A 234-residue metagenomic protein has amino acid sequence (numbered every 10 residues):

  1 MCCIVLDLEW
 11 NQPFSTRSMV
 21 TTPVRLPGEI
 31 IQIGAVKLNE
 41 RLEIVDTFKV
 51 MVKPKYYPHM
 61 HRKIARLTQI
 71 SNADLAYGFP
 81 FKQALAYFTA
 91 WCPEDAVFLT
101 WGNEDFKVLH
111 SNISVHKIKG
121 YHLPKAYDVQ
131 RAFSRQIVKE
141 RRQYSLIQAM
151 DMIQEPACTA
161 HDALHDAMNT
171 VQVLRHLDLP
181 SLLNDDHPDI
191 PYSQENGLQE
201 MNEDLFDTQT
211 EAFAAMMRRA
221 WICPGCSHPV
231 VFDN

Functional and structural regions predicted by a protein language model:
C2-K107, D151: Conserved non-catalytic scaffold segment of RNase H-like nuclease domains
L6, Y127, H165: Active-site flanking residues adjacent to catalytic metal/cofactor-binding acidic residues
A65, L75, R131-M168: Active-site-proximal helix-loop-helix substrate-binding element of RNase H-like nuclease domains
K107-K117: Short Gly/Thr/Asp-enriched flexible loops that form oxyanion-binding sites at enzyme active sites
Y121-S134: Conserved beta-strand -> loop -> alpha-helix junction used to position metal-binding or nucleic-acid-contacting
N169-H176: Active-site-proximal alpha-helical segments within enzyme catalytic domains
H176-N234: Acidic two-metal-ion nuclease catalytic site recognized across multiple nuclease folds, prominently DnaQ/RNase D-T
